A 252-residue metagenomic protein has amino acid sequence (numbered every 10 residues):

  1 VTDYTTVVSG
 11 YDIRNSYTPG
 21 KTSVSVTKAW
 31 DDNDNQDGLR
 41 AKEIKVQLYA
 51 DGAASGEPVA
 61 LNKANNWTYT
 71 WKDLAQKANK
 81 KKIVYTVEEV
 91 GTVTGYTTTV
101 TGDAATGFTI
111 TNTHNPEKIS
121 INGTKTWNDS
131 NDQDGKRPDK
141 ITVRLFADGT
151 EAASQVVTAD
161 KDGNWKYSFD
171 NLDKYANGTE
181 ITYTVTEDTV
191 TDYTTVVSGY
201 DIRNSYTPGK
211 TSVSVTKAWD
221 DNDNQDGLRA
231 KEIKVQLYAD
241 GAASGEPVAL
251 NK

Functional and structural regions predicted by a protein language model:
V1-K252: Solvent-exposed loop/turn and edge beta-strand elements of beta-rich ligand-binding domains
